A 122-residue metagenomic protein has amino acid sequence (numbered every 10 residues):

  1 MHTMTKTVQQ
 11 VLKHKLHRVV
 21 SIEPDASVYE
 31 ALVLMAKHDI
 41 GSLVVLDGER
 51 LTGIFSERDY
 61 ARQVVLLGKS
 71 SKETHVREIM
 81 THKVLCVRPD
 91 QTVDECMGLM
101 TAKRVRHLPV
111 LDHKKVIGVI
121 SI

Functional and structural regions predicted by a protein language model:
M1-I122: Tandem CBS (Cystathionine beta-synthase) repeat/Bateman regulatory domains
